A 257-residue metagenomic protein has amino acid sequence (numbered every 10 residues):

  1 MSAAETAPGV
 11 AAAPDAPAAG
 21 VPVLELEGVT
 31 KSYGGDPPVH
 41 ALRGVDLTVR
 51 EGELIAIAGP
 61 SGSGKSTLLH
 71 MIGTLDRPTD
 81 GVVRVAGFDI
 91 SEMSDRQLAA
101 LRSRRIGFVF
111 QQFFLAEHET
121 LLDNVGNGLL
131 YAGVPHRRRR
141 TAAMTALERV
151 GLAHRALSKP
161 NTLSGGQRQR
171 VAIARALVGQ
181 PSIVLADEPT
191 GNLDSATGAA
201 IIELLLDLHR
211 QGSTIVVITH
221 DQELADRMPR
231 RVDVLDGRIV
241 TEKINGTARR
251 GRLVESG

Functional and structural regions predicted by a protein language model:
M1-K31, T241-G257: ABC-family P-loop ATPase nucleotide-binding domain
V21-V234: ABC family nucleotide-binding domain
I202, L224, V240, A248-R249: Flexible, glycine-rich phosphate/dinucleotide-binding loops and adjacent beta-alpha linkers at cofactor/substrate
R231-I244: H-loop (His-switch) and adjacent beta-strand-loop-beta switch element of ABC-type ATPase nucleotide-binding domains
